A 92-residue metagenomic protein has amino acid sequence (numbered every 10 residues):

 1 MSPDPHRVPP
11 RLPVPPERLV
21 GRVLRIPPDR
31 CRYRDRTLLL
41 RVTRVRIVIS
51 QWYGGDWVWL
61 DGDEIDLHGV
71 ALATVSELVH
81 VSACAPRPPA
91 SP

Functional and structural regions predicted by a protein language model:
M1-D4, A90-P92: Short, intrinsically disordered, low-complexity terminal/loop segments
S2-V14: Short alpha-helix capping/helix-loop boundary micro-motifs
V14-P15, S50: Beta-strand elements of modular eukaryotic interaction domains
P15-T43: Short coil-to-beta transition motif at edge beta-strands of beta-rich domains
T37, W57, T74-S76: Short edge beta-strand segments in beta-sheet-rich domains
R46-Y53, L67-G69: Short, conserved beta-turn/loop elements at beta-strand boundaries and strand-helix junctions
G54-D61: Short aromatic-glycine-enriched beta-strand elements
D61-P92: Intrinsically disordered, low-complexity, charged/polar segments
